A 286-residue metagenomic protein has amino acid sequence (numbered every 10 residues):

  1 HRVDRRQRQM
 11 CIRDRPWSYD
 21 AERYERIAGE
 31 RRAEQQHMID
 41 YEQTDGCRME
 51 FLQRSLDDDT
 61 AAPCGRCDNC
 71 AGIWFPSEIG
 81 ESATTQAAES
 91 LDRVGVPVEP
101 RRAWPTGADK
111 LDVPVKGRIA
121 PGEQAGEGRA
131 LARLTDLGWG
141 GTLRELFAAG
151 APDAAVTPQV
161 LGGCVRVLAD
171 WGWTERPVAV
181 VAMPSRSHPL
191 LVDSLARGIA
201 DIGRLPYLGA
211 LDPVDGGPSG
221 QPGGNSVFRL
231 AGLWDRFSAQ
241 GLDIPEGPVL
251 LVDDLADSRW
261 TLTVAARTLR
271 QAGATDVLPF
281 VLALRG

Functional and structural regions predicted by a protein language model:
H1-I12: Single conserved hydrophobic/aromatic residue that forms the stacking wall/gate of nucleotide- or nucleobase-binding
R13-C47: Short, amphipathic alpha-helical interaction segments positioned at domain boundaries
A61-A62, I73-S77: Short, non-ligating residues that shape and space the ligands of small metal-coordination modules and catalytic
R66-G72: Short, cysteine/histidine-rich loop/knuckle motifs that typically chelate Zn2+
A71, Q86-R93, T263-G286: PRPP-dependent phosphoribosyltransferase catalytic core
P76-A88: Short cysteine/histidine-rich zinc-coordinating motifs and their immediately flanking basic loops
A87-A179, H188-P189, D193, R197 (+3 more regions): Active-site-facing substrate-recognition patch
